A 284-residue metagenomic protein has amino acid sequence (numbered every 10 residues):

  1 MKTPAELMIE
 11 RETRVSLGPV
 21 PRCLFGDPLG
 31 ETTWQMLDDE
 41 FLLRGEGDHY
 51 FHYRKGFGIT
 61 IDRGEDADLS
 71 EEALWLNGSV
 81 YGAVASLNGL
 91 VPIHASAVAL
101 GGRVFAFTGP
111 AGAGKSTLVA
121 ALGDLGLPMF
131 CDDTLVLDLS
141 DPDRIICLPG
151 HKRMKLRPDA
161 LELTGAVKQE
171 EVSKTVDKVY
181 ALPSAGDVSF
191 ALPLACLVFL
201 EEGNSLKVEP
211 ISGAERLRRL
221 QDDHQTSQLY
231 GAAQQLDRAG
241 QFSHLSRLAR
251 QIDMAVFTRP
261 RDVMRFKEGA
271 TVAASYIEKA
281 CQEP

Functional and structural regions predicted by a protein language model:
M1-D68, E72, D253, T271-P284: Long, basic/Gly/Ser/Thr-rich N-terminal segments that mediate initial subcellular attachment or targeting
P4-E6, E12, S96, L100-G101 (+2 more regions): Glycine-rich, often acidic-flanked micro-motifs that create phosphate/phosphodiester-binding or positioning elements
T33-Q35, N77-Y81, S227: Short Pro/Gly-enriched beta-strand edge/turn motifs at strand-loop
L43-R44, F51-R54, G89, D187-V188 (+1 more regions): Short glycine/proline-enriched loop/turn "hinge" motifs that connect secondary-structure elements and lie
A73-P92: N-terminal pre-Walker A segment at the start of P-loop NTPase domains
K115: Conserved lysine of the Walker
L118-V119: Post-Walker A alpha-helix
L122: Aromatic pocket-lining residues of Rossmann-like dinucleotide-binding sites
